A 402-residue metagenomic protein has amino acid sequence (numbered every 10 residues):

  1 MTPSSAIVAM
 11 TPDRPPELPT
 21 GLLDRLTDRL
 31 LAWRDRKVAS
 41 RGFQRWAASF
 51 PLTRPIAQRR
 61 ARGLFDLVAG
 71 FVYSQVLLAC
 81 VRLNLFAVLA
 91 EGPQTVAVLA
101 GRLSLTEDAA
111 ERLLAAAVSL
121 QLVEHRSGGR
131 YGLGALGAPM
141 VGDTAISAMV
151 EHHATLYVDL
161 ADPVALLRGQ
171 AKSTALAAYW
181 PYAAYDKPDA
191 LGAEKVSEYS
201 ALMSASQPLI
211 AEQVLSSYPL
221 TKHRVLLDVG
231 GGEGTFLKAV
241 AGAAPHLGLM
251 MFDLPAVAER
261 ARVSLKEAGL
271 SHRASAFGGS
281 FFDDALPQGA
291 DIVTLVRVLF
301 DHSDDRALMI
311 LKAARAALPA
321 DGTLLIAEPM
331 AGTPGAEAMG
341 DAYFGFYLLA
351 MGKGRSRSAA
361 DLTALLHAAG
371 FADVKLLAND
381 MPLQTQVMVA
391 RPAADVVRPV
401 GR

Functional and structural regions predicted by a protein language model:
M1-P12, R398-R402: Short, intrinsically disordered terminal tails adjacent to the first/last structured region
V8-D66: Long, low-complexity, charged/polar intrinsically disordered regions in eukaryotic proteins
G42-R224: Conserved Class I S-adenosyl-L-methionine-dependent methyltransferase catalytic core
V123, Y131, L249, A274-A276 (+1 more regions): Generic structural signal for residues in well-ordered beta-strands
D143-G335, L383-Q386: Conserved adenosyl
L325-A369, V374-K375: C-terminal alpha-helical "lid/dimerization" subdomain adjacent to the S-adenosyl-L-methionine
G370-R402: Core SAM-dependent methyltransferase catalytic element
